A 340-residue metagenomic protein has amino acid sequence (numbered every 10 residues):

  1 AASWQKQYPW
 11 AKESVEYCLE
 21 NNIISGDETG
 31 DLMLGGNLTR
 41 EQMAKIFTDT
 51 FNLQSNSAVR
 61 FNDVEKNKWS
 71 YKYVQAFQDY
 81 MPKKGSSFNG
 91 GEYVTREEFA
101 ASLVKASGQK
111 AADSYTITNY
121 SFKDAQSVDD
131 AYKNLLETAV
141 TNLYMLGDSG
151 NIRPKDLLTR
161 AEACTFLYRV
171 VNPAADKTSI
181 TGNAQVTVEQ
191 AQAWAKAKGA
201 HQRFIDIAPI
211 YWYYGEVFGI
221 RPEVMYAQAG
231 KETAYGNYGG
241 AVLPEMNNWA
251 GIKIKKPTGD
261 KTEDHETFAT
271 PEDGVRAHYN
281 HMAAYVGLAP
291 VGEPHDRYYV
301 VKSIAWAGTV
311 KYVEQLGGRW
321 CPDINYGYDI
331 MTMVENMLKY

Functional and structural regions predicted by a protein language model:
A1-K12, E20-E97, K105-Y132, M145-L157 (+1 more regions): Feature responds to low-complexity, polar/acidic, surface-exposed segments characteristic of secreted/exported proteins
W10-E13, L38, Q42, I46 (+18 more regions): Extracytoplasmic/secreted proteins, especially bacterial periplasmic and envelope-associated proteins
S14, E65, Y73-Y80, S121-L146 (+3 more regions): Cell-wall glycan
L19-E20, D49, Q78, V140-T141 (+3 more regions): Short polybasic/polar patches that bind polyanions
T39, S57, T95, T118 (+5 more regions): Residues that flank catalytic or metal-binding motifs in active/ligand-binding sites
S102, A106-Q109, V170, H281-L288: Mid-sequence acidic-hydrophobic segments that form the walls of catalytic/ligand-binding cavities or oligomerization
S102, A125, L316-W320: Short beta-strand->loop
D176-Y340: Catalytic cores of secreted/periplasmic lytic hydrolases that degrade extracellular macromolecules
